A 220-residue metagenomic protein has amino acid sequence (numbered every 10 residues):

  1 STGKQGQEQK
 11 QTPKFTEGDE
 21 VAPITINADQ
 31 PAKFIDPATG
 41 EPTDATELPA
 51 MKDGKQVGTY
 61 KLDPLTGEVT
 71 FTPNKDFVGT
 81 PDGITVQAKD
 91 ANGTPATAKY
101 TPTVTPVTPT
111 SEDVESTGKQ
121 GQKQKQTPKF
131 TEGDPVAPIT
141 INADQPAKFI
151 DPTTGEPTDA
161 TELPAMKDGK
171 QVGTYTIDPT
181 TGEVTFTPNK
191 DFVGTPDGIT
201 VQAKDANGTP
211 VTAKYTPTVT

Functional and structural regions predicted by a protein language model:
S1-A28, A91-A143, A206-T220: Extracellular interdomain linkers/hinges and stalk-like, low-complexity segments in secreted or single-pass
F15, K33-I35, G58-Y60, K148-I150 (+1 more regions): Assembly/interface hotspot detector across virion components, adhesins/toxins, and nucleic-acid enzymes
D19-D53, D134-D168: Change to "...patches in solvent-exposed regions of secreted, membrane-anchored, or virion-exposed structural
T43-Y100, P157-Y215: Acidic, turn/loop-rich segments in luminal/extracellular domains of secretory-pathway and cell-surface proteins
